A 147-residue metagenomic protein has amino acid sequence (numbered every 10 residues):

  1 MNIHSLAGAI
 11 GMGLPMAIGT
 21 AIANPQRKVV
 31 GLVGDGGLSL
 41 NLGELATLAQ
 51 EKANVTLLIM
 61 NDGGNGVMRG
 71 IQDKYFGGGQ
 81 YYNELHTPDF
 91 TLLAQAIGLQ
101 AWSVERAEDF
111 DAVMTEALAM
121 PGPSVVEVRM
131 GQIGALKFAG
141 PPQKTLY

Functional and structural regions predicted by a protein language model:
M1-Y147: Thiamine diphosphate
